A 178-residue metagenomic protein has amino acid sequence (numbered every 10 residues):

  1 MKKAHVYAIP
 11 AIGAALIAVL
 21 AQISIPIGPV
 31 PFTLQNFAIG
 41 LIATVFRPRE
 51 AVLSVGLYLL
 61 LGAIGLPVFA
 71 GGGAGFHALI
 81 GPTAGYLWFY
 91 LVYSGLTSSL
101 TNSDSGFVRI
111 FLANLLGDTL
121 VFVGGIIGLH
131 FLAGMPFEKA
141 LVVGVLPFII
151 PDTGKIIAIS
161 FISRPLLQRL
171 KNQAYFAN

Functional and structural regions predicted by a protein language model:
M1-E50: Hydrophobic transmembrane alpha-helices
M1-K3, P29-V30, A70-G71, N102-S103 (+1 more regions): Helix-boundary and loop/linker segments of multi-pass membrane transporters
K2-V6, P48-L53, S103-R109, P136-F137: Membrane-helix interface segments
Y7-I12, F37-L41, A51-L57, L79 (+4 more regions): Hydrophobic alpha-helical transmembrane segments
I12, V19, F76-V123: Short helix-perturbing small/polar motifs within transmembrane alpha-helices
L16, L20, S24, I42 (+13 more regions): Alpha-helical membrane-inserting segments
A21-L34, L59-Y93: Interfacial aromatic-anchored transmembrane helix boundaries in multi-pass membrane proteins
G72, G106-N178: Membrane-embedded alpha-helical hairpins and interfacial helices in multi-pass inner-membrane proteins
